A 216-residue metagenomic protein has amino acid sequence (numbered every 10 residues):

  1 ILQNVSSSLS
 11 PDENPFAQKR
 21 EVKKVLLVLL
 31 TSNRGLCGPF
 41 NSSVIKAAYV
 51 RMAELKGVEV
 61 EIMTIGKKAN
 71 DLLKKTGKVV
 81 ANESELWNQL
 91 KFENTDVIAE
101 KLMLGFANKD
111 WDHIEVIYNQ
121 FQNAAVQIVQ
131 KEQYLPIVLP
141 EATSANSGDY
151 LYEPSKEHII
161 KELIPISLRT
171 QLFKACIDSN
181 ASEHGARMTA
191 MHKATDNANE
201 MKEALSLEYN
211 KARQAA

Functional and structural regions predicted by a protein language model:
I1-A216: C-terminal beta-strand-loop-alpha-helix "lid" module of Rossmann-like NAD(P)-dependent dehydrogenases
